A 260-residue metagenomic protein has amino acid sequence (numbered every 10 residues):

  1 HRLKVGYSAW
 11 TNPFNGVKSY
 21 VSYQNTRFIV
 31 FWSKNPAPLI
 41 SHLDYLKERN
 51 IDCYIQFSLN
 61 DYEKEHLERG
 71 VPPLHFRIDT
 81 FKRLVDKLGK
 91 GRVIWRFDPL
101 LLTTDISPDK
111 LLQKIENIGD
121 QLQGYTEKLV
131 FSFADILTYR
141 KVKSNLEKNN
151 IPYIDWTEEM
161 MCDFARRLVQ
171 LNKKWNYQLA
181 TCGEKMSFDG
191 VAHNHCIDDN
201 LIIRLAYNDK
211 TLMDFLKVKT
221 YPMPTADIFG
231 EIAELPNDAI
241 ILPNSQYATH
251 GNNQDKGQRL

Functional and structural regions predicted by a protein language model:
H1-L67, L74, D79-K90, G257-L260: Conserved Radical SAM active-site core
W32, S132, D155: Catalytic beta/alpha-barrel core
P36-A37, N60-Y62, L100-L102, I136 (+1 more regions): Short, solvent-exposed loop/turn segments at secondary-structure junctions
E63-V71, P99-D109, E147-W156: Surface-exposed cleft-lining segments at the edges of enzyme active sites
G70-V71, K143-E147, H193-L201: Short, surface-exposed amphipathic charged segments that create phosphate/polyanion-binding patches used for binding
F76-K143, R167-G183: Conserved C-terminal portion of the radical SAM core fold that forms the substrate/S-adenosylmethionine-binding
Q113-N117, W156-C162: Active-site glycine-rich loop that binds ribose-phosphate moieties when present
E158-L260: C-terminal accessory extensions appended to soluble enzyme cores
